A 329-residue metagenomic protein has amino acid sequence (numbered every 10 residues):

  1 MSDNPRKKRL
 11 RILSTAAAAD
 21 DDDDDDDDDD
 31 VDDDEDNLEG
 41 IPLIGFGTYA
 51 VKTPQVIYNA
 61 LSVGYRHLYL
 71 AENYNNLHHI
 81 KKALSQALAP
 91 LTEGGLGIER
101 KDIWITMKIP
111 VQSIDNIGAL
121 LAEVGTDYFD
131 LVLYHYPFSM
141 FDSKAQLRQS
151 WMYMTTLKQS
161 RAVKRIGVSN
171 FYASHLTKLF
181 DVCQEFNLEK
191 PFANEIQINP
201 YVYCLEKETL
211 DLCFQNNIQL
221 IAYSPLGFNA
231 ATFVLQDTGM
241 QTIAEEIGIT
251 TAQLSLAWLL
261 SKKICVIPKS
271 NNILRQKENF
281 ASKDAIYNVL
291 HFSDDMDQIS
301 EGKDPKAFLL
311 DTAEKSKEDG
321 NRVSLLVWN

Functional and structural regions predicted by a protein language model:
M1-A16, D20, D32-D102, R148-Y153 (+3 more regions): N-terminal binding-site loop/beta-alpha segment at the start of enzyme catalytic domains that lines or forms
N4-R11, L84-S85, D115-L121, S174-L179 (+1 more regions): Alpha-helical scaffolding within the catalytic cores of extracellular/periplasmic polymer-degrading hydrolases
P42-K52, T106-S113, P137-A145: Active-site mouth loops of central-metabolism enzymes
F46, L68, F129, I166 (+1 more regions): Glycine-centered flexible beta-alpha turn that most often forms the glycine-rich phosphate-binding loop
A50-L61, S113-G125, L147, L176-T177 (+1 more regions): Short, acidic/polar
T53, Y136-N329: Beta/alpha (TIM)-barrel catalytic core signal, keyed to glycine-rich beta->alpha loops juxtaposed to Asp/Glu that bind
E93-D102, T126-D127, F186-P191: Short helix-terminating capping/connector loops at secondary-structure junctions
G97-S113, L131-P137, E195-I198: A short, structured active-site edge motif that brings together acidic residues
